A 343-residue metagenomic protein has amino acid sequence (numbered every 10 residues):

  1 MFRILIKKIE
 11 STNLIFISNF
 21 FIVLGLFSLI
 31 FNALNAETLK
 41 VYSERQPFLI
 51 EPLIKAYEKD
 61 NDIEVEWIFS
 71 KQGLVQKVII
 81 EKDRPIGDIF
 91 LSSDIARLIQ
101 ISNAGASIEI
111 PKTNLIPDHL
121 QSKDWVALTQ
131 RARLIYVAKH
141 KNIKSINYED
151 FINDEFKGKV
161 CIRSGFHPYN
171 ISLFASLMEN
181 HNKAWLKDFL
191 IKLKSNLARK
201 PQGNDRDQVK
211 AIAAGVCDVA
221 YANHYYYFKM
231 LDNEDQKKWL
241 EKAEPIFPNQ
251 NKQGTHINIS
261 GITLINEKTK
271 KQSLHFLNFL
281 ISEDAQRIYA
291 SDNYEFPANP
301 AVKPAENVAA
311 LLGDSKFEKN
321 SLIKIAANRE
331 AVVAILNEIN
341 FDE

Functional and structural regions predicted by a protein language model:
E37-Q100: Early extracytoplasmic/lumenal segment of secretory-pathway proteins
Y42-R45, V137-K139, K157-H181, K194-L197 (+1 more regions): Short beta-strand->loop
P85-F90, I108-I135, E149, K159-I162: A structural signal for short loop-to-beta-strand junctions that line the ligand-binding cleft of periplasmic/secreted
P117-L120, Q130-R131, F189-K194, R199-Q202 (+1 more regions): Periplasmic-binding protein-like
L134-K141, A175, I257-K270, F279 (+1 more regions): A bilobed periplasmic-binding-protein/Venus flytrap-type ligand-binding module shared by bacterial periplasmic
K159-F166, F279-V302: Periplasmic-binding protein-like
S176, H181-F247: Ligand-binding pocket segment of bilobal, Venus flytrap-like solute-binding proteins
E306-E343: Extracellular/periplasmic bilobal clamshell ligand-binding domains
